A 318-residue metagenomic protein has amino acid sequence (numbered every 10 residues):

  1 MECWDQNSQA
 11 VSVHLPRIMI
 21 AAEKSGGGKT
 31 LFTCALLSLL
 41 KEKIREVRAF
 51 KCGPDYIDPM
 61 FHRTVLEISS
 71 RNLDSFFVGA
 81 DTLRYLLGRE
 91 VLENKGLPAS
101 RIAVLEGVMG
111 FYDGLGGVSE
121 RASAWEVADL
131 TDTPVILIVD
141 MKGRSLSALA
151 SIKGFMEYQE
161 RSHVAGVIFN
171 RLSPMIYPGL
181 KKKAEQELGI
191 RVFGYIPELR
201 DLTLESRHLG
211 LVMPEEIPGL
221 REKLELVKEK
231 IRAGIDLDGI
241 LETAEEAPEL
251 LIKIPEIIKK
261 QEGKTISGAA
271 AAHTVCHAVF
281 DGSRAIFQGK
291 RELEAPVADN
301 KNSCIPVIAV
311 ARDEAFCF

Functional and structural regions predicted by a protein language model:
S8, A295-P296: Short, low-complexity intrinsically disordered segments enriched in A/P/G/S/L with frequent Arg, especially at protein
V11-T131, V139-G166, P174-P178, P255: ATP-dependent carboxylate-amine ligase catalytic core
V13-P16, N302-V307: A short, charged/proline- and glycine-enriched loop that marks the coil->beta-strand transition at the N-terminal
L146-K259: Internal gly/pro-rich beta-alpha loop/helix module that stabilizes soluble enzyme cofactors or their anionic handles
V310-F318: Glycine-rich phosphate/diphosphate-binding loop of Rossmann-like nucleotide-binding domains
